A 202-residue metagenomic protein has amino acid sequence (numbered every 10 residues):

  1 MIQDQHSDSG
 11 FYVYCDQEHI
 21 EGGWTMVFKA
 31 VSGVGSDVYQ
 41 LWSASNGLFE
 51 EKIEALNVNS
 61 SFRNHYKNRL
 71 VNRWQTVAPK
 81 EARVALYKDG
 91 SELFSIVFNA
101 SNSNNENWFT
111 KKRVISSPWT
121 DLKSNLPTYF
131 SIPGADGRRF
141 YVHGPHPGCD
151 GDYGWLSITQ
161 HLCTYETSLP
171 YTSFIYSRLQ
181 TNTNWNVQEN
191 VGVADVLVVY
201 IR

Functional and structural regions predicted by a protein language model:
M1-R202: Mature extracellular or lumenal effector domains of secreted proteins and single-pass membrane receptors/adhesion
